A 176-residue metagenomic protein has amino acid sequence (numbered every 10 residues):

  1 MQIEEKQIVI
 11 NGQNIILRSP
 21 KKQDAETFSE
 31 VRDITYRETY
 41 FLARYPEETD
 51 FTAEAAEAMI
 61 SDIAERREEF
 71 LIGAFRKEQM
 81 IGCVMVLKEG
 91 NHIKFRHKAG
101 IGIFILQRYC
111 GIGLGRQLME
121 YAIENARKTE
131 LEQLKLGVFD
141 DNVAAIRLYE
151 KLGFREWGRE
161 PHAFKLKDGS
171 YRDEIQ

Functional and structural regions predicted by a protein language model:
M1-G12: Short acidic N-proximal helix/loop "leader" segments that mark the beginning of a domain or an inter-domain linker
I15-E30: A short beta-loop-alpha structural element at the N-terminal edge of CoA-dependent acyl/N-acetyltransferase catalytic
P20, I103-I105, V138: Hydrophobic adenine-recognition pocket in adenosine-nucleotide-binding enzymes
T39-E48: A short gly/proline-enriched turn/hairpin at secondary-structure junctions
T49-H97, G102-R108, M119-E120: Acetyl-CoA-dependent GNAT
G115, M119, D141-A145, H162-D168: Short glycine/proline-centered loop/turn elements that form peptide/ligand docking sites
M119, A126-G137: Conserved GNAT acetyl-CoA-binding A-motif
K135-V138, E150, R155-Y171: Conserved catalytic-core motifs of GNAT/GCN5-like acyltransferases
